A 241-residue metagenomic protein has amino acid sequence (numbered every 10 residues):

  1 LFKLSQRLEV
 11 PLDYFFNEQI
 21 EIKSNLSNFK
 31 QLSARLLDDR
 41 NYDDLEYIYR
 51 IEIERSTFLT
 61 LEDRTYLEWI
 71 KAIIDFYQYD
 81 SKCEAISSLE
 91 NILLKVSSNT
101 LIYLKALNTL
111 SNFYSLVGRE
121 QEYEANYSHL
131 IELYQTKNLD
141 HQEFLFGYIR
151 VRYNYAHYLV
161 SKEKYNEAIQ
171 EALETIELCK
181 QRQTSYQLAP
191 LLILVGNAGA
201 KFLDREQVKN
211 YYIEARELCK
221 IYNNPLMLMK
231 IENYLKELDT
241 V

Functional and structural regions predicted by a protein language model:
L1-Y14: DNA major-groove recognition helix of helix-turn-helix/homeodomain DNA-binding modules
K23, T60-R64, L101-Y103, Q142-F146 (+2 more regions): Residue signature of alpha-solenoid helical repeat architecture, marking inter-repeat boundaries and helix-start
S27, Y66, K105, E143-R150 (+2 more regions): Residue register of alpha-helical TPR repeats
F29-L32, E68, L107, R152 (+3 more regions): TPR repeat positional signature
L36-I51, F76-N91, R119-L133, E163-L173 (+1 more regions): Helix-turn-helix repeat elements of alpha-solenoid scaffolds
D39, Q78-Y79, V117, K162 (+4 more regions): Structural motif corresponding to the intra-repeat A-B loop/turn of tetratricopeptide repeats
Y49-S56, L89-S97, S128-L139, L173-T184 (+1 more regions): Amphipathic alpha-helical segments of tetratricopeptide repeats
